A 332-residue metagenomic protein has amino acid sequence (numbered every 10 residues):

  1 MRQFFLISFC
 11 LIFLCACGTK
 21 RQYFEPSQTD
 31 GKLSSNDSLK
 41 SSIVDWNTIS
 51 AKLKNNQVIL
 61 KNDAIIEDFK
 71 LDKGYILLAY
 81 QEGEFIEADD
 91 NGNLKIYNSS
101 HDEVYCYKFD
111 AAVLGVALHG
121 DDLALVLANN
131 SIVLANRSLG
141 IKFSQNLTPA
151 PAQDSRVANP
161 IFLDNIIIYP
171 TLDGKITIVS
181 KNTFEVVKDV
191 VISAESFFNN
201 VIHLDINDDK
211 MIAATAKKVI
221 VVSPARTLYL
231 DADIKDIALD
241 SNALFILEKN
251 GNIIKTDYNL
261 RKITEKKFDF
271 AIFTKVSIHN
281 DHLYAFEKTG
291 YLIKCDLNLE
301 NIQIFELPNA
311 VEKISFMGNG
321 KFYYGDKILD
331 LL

Functional and structural regions predicted by a protein language model:
L11-L33: Bacterial Sec signal peptide processing site at the extreme N-terminus
N36-N47, F69-G83, F109-D121, A152-I161 (+4 more regions): Repeated scaffold domains used in trafficking and secretory/extracellular systems, primarily beta-propellers
K54-I59, D90-K95, N129-V133, D173-I176 (+5 more regions): Loop/turn residues immediately N-terminal
A64-Y75, H101-K108, I141-A152, E185-E195 (+3 more regions): A short beta-strand motif characteristic of beta-propeller blades
K142-S144, A150-L230: Solenoidal tandem-repeat scaffolds enriched in leucines and small polar residues
N200-K275, H282: Eukaryotic tandem repeat interaction scaffolds
L247-L332: Hydrophilic extracytoplasmic domains
